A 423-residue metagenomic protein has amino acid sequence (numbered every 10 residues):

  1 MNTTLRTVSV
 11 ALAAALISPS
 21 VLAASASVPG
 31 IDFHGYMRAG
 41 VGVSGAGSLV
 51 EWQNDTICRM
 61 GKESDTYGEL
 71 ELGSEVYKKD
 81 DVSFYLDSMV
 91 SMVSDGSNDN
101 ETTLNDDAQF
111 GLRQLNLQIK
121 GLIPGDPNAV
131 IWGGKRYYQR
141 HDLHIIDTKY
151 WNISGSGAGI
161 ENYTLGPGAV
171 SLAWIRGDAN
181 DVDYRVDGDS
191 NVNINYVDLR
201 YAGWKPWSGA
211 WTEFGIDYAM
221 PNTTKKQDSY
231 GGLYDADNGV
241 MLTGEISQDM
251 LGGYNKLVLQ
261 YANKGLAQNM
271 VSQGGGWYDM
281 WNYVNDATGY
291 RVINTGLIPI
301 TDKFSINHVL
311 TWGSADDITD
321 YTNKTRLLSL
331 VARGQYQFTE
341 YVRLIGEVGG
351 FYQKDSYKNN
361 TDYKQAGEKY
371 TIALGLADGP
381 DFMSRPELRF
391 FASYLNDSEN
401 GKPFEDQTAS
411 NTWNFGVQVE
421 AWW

Functional and structural regions predicted by a protein language model:
M1-S9: Bacterial N-terminal signal peptides that target proteins for export
S9, A14-D126, E161-Y163, L297 (+4 more regions): Beta-barrel outer-membrane channel/assembly domains of diderm bacteria
A23-F33, G73-L86, L122-V130, T164-S171 (+6 more regions): Short loop/turn motifs that connect adjacent beta-strands in outer-membrane beta-barrel proteins
H34-R38, Y67-G73, Q114-Q118, W132-R136 (+11 more regions): One-face residue pattern on beta-strands with alternating periodicity enriched for small/polar residues
R38-M60, N100-A108, G125-G232, G401 (+1 more regions): Surface-exposed coil loops of outer-membrane beta-barrel proteins
A39-G45, V90-S94, K135-Q139, W174-N180 (+8 more regions): Transmembrane beta-strands of outer-membrane beta-barrel pores
G61-D65, D106-Q109, Y150-N152, D189-N193 (+5 more regions): Short sequence motifs at beta-strands and strand-loop junctions characteristic of Gram-negative outer-membrane
L199, P206-Y357, K364-Y370, L376 (+1 more regions): Detector for outer-membrane/organellar transmembrane beta-barrel domains, recognizing the amphipathic beta-strand
